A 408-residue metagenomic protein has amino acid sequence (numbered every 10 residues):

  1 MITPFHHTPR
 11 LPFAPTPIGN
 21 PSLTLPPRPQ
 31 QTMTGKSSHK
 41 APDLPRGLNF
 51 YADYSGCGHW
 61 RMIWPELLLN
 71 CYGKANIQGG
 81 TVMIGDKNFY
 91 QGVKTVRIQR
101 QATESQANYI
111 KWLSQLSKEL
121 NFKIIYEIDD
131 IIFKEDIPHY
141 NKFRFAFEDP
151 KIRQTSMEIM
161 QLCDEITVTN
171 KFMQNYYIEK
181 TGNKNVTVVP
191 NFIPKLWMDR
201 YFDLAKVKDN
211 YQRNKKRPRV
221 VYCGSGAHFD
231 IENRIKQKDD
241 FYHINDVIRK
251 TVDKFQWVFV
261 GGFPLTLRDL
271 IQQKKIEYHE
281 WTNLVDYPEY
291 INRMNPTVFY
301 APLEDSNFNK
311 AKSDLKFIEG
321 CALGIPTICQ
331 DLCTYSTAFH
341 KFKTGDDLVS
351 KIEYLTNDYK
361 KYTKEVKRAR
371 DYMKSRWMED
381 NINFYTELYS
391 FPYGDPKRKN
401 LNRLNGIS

Functional and structural regions predicted by a protein language model:
I2-E104: N-terminal pre-catalytic "stem/leader" segment of glycosyltransferase-like enzymes
D53-L68, K74, F192-M294: Conserved catalytic-core segment of nucleotide-activated headgroup transferases in glycan assembly
S114-E119, A146-I166: Membrane-proximal helix-turn-helix segments that form the acceptor-binding/catalytic region of lipid-linked
Y126-R153, L196-A205, R213-K216, S225-A227 (+1 more regions): Acceptor-binding helix/loop patch of EC 2.4 sugar-transfer enzymes, predominantly nucleotide-sugar-dependent
D164-I178, G182-L204, R219, C223: Donor nucleotide-sugar binding/catalytic pocket of nucleotide-sugar-dependent glycosyltransferases
K206, Y359-N402: A charged, aromatic-enriched C-terminal amphipathic alpha-helix characteristic of glycosyltransferases across folds
I231-D239, V285, E289-E319, C329-F339: Nucleotide-sugar-dependent
S336-Y354: Change "using UDP/GDP/dTDP sugars" to "using nucleotide sugars
